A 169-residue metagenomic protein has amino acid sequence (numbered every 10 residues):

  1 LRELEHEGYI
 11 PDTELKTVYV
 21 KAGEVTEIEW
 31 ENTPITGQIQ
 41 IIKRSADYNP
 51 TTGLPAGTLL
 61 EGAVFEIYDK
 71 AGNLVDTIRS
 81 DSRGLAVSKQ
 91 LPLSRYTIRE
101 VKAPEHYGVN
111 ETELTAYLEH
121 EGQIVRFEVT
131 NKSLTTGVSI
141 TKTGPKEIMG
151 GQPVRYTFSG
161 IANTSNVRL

Functional and structural regions predicted by a protein language model:
L1-L169: Solvent-exposed loop/turn and edge beta-strand elements of beta-rich ligand-binding domains
